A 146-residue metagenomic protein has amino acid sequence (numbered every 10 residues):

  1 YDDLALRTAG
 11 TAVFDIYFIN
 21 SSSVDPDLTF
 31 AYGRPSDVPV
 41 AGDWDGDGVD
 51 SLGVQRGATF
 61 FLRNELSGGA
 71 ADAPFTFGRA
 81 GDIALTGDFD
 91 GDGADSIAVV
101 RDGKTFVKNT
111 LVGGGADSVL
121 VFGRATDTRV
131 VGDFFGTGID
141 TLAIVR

Functional and structural regions predicted by a protein language model:
Y1-R146: Trp/Gly-enriched beta-strand/coil motifs that build multi-repeat beta-propeller-like domains and related W-rich binding
